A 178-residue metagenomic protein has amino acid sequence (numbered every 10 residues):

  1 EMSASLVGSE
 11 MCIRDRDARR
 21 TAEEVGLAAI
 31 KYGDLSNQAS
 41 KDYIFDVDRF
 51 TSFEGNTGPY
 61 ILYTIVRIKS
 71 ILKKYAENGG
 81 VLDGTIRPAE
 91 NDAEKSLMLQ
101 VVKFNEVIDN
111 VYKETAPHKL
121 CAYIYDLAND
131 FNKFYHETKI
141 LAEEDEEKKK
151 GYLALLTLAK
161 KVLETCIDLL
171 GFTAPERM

Functional and structural regions predicted by a protein language model:
E1-G8: Positively charged, low-complexity/disordered segments
S9-M178: Non-catalytic interaction-recognition regions
